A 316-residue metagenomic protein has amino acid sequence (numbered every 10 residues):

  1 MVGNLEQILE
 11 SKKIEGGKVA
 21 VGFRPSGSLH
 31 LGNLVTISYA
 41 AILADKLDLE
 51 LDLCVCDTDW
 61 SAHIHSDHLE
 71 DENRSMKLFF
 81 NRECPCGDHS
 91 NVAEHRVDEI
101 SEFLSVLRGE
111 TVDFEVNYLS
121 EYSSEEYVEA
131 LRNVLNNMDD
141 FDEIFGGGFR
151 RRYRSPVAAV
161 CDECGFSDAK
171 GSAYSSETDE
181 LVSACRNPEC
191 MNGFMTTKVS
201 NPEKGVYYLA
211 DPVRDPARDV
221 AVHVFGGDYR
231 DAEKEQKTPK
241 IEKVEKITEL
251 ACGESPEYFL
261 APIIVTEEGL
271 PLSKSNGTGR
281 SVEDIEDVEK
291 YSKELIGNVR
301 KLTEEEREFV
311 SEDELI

Functional and structural regions predicted by a protein language model:
M1-D142, Q236-S255, G297, K301-D313: N-terminal Rossmann-like or analogous alpha/beta NTP/dinucleotide-binding catalytic cores that position adenine
G16, L135-I316: Alpha-helical recognition segments enriched in aromatics with Gly/Pro capping that present substrate-recognition
